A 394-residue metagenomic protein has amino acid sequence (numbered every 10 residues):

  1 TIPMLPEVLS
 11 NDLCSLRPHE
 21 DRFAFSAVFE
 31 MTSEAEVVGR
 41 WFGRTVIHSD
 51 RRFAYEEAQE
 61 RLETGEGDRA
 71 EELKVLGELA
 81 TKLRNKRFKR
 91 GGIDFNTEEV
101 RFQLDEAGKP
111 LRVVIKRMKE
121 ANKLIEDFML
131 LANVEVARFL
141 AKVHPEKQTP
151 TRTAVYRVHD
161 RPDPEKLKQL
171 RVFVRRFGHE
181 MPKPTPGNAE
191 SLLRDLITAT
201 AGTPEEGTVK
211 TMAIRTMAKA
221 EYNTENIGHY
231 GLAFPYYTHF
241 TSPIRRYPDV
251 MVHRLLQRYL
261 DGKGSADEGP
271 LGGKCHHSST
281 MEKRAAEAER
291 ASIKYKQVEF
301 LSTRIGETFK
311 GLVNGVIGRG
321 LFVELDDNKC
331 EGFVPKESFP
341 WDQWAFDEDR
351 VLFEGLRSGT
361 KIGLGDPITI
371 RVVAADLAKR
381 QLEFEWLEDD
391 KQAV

Functional and structural regions predicted by a protein language model:
T1-V394: Conserved, carboxylate-rich catalytic/transport cores that coordinate ions
